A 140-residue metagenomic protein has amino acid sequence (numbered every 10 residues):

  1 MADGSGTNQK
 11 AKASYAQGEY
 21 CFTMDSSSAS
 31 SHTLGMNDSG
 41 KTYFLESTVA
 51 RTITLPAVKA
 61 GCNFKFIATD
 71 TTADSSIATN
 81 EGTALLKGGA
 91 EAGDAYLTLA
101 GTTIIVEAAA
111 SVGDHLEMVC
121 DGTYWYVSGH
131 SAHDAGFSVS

Functional and structural regions predicted by a protein language model:
M1-N37, L85-D94, S128-S140: Glycine-rich, low-complexity segments
N37-D38, K59: Short gly/pro-enriched beta-turn/loop segments at secondary-structure junctions
D38-F44: Short carbohydrate-recognition loop motifs
E46-S140: Acidic, glycine/polar-enriched metal-coordinating patches/loops that mediate binding to polyanionic ligands
